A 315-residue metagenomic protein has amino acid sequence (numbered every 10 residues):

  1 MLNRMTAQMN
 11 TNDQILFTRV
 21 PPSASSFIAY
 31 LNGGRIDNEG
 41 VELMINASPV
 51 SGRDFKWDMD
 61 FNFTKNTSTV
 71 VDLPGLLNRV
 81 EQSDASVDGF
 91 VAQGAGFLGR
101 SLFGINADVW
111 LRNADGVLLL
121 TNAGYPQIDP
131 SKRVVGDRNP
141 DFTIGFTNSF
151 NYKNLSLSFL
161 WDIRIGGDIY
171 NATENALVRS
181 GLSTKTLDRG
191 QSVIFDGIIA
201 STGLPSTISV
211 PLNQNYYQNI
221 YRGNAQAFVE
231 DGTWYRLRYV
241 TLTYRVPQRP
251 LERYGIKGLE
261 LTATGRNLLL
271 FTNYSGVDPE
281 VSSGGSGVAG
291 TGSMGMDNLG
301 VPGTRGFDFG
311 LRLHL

Functional and structural regions predicted by a protein language model:
M1-Q93, N224-L315: Extracellular/periplasmic, surface-exposed regions of secreted and cell-surface proteins
M1-T6, P126-V134, I144, T173-T184 (+2 more regions): A signal for specific C-terminal beta-sheet/loop modules enriched in small/flexible residues with GP/PG/PP motifs
R19, L31-D37, V41, S48-R138 (+4 more regions): Conserved small-residue
V50-F55, T143-T173, R249, T304-D308: Subset of outer-membrane beta-barrel
L77-Q82, S101, S149, L157-S158 (+4 more regions): Membrane-proximal, glycine/serine-rich, low-complexity loop/turn segments characteristic of large bacterial
A85-W161, P205-L251: Outer-membrane beta-barrel transmembrane strand signature
R164-E260, G265-R266: Extracytoplasmic gating/loop element in the C-terminal half of outer-membrane beta-barrel translocons and assembly
